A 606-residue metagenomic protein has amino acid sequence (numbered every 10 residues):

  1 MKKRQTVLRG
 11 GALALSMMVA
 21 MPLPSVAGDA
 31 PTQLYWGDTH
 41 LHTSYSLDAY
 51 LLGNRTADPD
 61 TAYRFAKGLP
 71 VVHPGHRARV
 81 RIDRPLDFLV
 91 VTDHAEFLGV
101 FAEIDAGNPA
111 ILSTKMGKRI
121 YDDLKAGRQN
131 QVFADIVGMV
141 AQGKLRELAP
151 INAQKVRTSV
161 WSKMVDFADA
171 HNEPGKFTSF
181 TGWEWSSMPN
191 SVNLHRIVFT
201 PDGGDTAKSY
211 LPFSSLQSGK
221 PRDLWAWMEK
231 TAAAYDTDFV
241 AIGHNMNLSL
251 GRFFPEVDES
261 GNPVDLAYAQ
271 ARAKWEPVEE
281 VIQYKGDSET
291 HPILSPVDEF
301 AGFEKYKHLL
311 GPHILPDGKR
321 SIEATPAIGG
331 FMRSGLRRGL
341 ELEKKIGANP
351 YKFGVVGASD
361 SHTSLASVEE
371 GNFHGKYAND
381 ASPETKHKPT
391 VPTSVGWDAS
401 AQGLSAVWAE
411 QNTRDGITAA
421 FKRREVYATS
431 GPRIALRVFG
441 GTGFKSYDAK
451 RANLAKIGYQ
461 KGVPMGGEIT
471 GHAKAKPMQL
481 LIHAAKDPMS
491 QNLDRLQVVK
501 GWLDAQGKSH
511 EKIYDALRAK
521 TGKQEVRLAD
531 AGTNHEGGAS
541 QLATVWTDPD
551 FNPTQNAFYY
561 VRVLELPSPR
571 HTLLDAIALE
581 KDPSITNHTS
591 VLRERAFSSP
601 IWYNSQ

Functional and structural regions predicted by a protein language model:
M1-V7: N-terminal secretory signal peptides that target proteins for export/translocation
G10-P22: Bacterial N-terminal signal peptides
G28-P59, Y63-A66, H73-Y121, P150-A153 (+4 more regions): C-terminal functional module detector
M116-Q142: Low-complexity, serine/threonine/proline-enriched polar segments
F199-P201: Long, charge-dense tracts
G204, S214-G219, A301-E304: Conserved, charged catalytic cores of large soluble enzymes
P212, D223: Acidic, metal/ion-coordinating pockets
